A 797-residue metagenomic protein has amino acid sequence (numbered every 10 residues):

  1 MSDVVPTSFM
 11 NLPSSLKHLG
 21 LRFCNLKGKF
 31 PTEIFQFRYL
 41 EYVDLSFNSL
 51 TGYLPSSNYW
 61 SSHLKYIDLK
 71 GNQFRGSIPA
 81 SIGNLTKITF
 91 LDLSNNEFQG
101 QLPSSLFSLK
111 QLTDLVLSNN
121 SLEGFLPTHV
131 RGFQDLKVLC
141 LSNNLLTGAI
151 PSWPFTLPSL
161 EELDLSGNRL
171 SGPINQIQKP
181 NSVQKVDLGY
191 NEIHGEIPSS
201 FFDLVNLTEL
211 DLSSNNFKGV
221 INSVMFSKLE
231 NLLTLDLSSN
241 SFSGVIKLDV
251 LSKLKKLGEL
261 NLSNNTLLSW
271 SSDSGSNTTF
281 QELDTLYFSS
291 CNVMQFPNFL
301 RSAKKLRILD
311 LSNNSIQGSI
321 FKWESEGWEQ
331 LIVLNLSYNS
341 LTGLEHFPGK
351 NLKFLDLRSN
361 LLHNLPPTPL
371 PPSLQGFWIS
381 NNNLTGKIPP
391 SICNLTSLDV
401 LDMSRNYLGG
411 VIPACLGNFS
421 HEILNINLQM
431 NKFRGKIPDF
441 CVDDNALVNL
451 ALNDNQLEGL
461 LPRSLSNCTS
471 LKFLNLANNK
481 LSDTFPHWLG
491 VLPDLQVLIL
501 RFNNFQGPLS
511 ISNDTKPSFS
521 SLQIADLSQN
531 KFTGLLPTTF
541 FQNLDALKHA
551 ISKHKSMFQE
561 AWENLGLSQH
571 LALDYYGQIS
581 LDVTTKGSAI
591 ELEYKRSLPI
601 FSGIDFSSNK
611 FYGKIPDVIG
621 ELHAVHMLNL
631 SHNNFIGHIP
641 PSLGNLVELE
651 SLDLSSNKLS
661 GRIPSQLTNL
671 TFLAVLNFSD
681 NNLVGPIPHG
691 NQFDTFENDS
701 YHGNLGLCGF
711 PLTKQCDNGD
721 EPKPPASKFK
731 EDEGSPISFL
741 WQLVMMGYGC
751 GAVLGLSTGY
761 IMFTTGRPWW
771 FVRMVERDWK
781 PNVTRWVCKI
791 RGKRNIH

Functional and structural regions predicted by a protein language model:
M1-H797: Plant-biased, solvent-exposed loop and capping regions within N-terminal extracellular ligand-binding ectodomains
